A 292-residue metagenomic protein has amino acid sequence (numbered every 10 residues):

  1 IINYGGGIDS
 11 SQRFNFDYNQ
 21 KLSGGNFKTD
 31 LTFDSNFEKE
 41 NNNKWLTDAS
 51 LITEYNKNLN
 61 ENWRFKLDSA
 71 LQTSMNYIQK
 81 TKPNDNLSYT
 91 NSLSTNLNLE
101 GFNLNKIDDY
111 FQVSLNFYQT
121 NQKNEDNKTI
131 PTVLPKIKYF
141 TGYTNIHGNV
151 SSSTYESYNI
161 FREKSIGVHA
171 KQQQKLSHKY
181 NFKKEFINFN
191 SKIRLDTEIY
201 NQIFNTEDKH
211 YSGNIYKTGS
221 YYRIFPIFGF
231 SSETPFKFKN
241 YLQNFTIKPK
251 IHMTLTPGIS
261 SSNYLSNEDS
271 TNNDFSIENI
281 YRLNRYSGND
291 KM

Functional and structural regions predicted by a protein language model:
I1-I8, N26-K39, F111-Q119, S152-R162 (+3 more regions): Transmembrane beta-strand segments that form the barrel wall of outer-membrane beta-barrel proteins
I1-I8, Q12-S35, S50-N56, K66 (+1 more regions): Predominantly transmembrane beta-strands of Gram-negative outer membrane beta-barrel pores used for transport
I2-G5, Q12-Y18, L31, K82 (+4 more regions): Composition- and surface-driven signal marking solvent-exposed, interaction-prone regions in large proteins
G5-D9, K21, D34-N36, N58 (+7 more regions): Generic structural motif
S11, D30-T132: Flexible loop and strand-edge segments within Gram-negative outer membrane beta-barrel domains
N26-D30, N36-E38, K44-D48, N58 (+5 more regions): Extended, well-ordered alpha-helical scaffold/bundle regions in very large, multi-domain proteins
L99, L104-Y110, N124-M292: Outer-membrane beta-barrel translocator/pore domains, especially the C-terminal barrels of Gram-negative outer-membrane
